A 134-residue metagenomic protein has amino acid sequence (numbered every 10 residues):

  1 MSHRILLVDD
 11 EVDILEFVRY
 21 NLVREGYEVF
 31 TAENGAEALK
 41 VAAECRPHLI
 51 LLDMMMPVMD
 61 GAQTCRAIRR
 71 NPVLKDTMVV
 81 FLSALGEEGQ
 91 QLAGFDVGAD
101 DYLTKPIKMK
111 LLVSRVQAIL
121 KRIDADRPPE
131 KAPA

Functional and structural regions predicted by a protein language model:
E16-R24: Charged docking surfaces used in two-component/phosphorelay signaling
T31-L49: Acidic, metal-coordinating helix/loop segments flanking the phosphotransfer/catalytic sites of two-component signaling
M56: Receiver (REC) domain active-site loop signature in two-component systems and cognate sites in sensor histidine kinases
P106-Q117: C-terminal output helix
I123-A134: CheY-like receiver
